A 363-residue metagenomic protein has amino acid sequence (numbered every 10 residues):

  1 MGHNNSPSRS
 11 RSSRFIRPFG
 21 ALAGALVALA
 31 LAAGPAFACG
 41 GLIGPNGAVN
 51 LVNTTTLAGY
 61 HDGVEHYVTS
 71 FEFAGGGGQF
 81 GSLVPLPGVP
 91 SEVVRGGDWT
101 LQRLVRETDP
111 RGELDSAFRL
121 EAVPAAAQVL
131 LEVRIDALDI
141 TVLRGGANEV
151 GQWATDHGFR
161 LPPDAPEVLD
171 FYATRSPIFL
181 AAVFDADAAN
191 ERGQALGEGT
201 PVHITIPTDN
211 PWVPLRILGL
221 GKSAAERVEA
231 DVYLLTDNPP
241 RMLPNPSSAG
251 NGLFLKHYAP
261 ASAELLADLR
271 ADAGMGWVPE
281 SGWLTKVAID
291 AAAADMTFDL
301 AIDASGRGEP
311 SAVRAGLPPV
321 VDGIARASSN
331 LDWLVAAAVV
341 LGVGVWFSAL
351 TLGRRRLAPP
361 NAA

Functional and structural regions predicted by a protein language model:
M1-F15: N-terminal secretory signal peptides that target proteins for export/translocation
A21-A33: Bacterial N-terminal signal peptides
G34-A38: Sec/Tat signal peptide C-region and signal peptidase I cleavage site
G40-T54, G59-H61, V89, L161-L357: Accessory, solvent-exposed terminal regions and/or long lumenal/extracellular loops of proteins
G59-T108, A154-A173: Surface-exposed, glycine/proline- and aromatic-rich loop segments on solvent-exposed faces across compartments
P90, V94-D139, R144-V150: A cross-kingdom signal targeting lumenal/periplasmic-facing segments of multi-pass membrane and secretory-pathway
F118-L130, R144-V183: Covalent nucleotidyltransferase core used to form phosphodiester bonds in nucleic acids
L357-A363: Short, charged juxtamembrane terminal tails flanking transmembrane helices
